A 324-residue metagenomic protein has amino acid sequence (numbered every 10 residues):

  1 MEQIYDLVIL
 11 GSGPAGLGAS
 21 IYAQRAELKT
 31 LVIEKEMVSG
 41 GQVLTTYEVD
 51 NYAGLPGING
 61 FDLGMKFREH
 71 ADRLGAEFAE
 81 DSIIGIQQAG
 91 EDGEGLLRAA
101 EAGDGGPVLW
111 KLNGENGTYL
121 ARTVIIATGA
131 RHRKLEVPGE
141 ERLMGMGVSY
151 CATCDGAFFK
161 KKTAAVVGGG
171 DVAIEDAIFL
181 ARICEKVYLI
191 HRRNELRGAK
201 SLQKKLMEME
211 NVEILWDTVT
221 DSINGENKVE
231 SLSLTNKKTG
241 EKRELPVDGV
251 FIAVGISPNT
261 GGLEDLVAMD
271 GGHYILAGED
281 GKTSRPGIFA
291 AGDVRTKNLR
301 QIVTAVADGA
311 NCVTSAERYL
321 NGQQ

Functional and structural regions predicted by a protein language model:
D6-L31, A177, A181: N-terminal Rossmann-like FAD-binding beta1-loop-alpha1 element of flavoenzymes
V8, Q24-T45, Y188-R197: Glycine-rich FAD pyrophosphate-binding loop
S12, R25, E36, K160-I183: Rossmann-like NAD(P)H-binding beta-loop-alpha module
G13-P14, V38, A130-H132, D171-V172 (+1 more regions): Residue-level detector of alpha-helix initiation sites
E36-N59, A199-K204: Conserved N-terminal glycine-rich FAD pyrophosphate-binding loop of Rossmann-like flavoproteins
A71-L96, D104-N113, Y119-A121, R182-E279 (+1 more regions): A Rossmann-like FAD-binding core segment of flavoenzymes
R131, E136, R142-F158, V254-Q301 (+2 more regions): FAD-site-proximal beta/loop scaffold in flavoenzymes
